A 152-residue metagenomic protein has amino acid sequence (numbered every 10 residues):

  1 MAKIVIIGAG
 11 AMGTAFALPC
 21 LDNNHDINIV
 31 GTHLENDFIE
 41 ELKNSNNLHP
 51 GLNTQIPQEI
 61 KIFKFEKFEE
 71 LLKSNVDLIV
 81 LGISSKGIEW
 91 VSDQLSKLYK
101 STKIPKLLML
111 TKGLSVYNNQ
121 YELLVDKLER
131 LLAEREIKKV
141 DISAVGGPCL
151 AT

Functional and structural regions predicted by a protein language model:
M1-T54, I60-F65, E70, Y117: NAD(P)+-binding Rossmann beta1-loop-alpha1 motif at the extreme N-terminus of oxidoreductases
D22-N24, I56-P57, T102, I137-K139: Short, well-ordered coil/turn elements that cap or connect secondary structure elements
E59-I60, S96: Flexible domain-boundary/linker segments
S74, L78-T152: Rossmann-like NAD(P)(H) cofactor-binding subdomain of soluble oxidoreductases
